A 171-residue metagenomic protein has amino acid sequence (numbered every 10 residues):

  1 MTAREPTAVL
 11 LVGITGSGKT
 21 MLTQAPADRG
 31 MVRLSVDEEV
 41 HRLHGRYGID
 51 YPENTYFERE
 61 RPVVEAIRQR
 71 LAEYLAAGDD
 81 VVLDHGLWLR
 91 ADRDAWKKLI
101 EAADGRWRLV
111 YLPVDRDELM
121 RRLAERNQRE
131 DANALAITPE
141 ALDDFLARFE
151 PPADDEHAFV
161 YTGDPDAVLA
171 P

Functional and structural regions predicted by a protein language model:
M1-A3, A147-P171: NTP-dependent small-molecule kinase module
M1-P6, Y74: Phosphate-binding P-loop
L11: Hydrophobic anchor at the beta1->P-loop junction of P-loop NTPases
S17-D79: Conserved substrate/cofactor phosphate-moiety recognition/catalytic segment in nucleotide-dependent phosphotransferases
M31-R33, W107-Y111, H157-Y161: Conserved beta-strand scaffold positions in the cores of enzyme catalytic domains, especially in NTP/NDP-utilizing
E38-V40, P113-L119, D166-A167: Conserved nucleotide-binding/hydrolysis micro-motifs of P-loop NTPases
Y51-P52, E101-E150: A glycine- and Lys/Arg-enriched "phosphate-lid" helix/loop adjacent to the NTP-binding pocket of small-molecule kinases
E58-R108: Glycine-rich phosphate-binding loop used to anchor ATP phosphates in small-molecule kinases, encompassing both
